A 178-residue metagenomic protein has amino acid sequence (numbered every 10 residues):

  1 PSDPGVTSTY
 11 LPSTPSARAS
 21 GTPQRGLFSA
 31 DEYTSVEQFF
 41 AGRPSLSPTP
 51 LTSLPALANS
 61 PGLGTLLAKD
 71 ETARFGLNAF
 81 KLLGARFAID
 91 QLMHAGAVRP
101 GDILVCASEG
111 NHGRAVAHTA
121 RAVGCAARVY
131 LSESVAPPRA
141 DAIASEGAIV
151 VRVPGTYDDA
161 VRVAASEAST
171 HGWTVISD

Functional and structural regions predicted by a protein language model:
P1-D178: PLP-dependent amino-acid enzyme catalytic core
